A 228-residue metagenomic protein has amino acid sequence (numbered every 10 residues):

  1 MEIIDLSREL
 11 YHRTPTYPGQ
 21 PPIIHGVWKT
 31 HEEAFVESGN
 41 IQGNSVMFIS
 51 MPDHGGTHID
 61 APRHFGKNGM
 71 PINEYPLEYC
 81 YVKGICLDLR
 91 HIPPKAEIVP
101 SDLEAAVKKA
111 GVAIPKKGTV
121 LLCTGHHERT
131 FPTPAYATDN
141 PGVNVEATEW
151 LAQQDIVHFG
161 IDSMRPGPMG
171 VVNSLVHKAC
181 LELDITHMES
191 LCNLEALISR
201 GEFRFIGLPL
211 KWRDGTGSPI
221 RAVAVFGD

Functional and structural regions predicted by a protein language model:
M1-D228: Active-/binding-site microenvironments in catalytic and ligand-binding cores
